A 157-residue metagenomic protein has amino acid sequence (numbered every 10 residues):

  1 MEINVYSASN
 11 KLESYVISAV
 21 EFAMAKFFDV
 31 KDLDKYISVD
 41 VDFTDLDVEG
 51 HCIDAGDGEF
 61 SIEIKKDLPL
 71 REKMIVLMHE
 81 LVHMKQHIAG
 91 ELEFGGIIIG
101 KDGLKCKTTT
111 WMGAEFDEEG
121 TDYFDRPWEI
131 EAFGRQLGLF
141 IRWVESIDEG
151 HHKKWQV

Functional and structural regions predicted by a protein language model:
M1-G56, P69-L70: Auxiliary, metal-adjacent structural segments of Zn-dependent hydrolase domains
N4-S7, I64-L68, F116-Y123: Short coil/turn segments at secondary-structure junctions
L12, V16, M74, F124 (+1 more regions): Hydrophobic (often cysteine-bearing) scaffold residues that line and stabilize catalytic clefts of nucleotide/cofactor
K31-D34, F94-V157: Metalloprotease/metallohydrolase-associated module, dominated by Zn2+-dependent proteases
A55-F60, L104: A short glycine/small-residue-enriched secondary-structure motif
F60-L77: Short pre-active-site segment immediately N-terminal to the catalytic Zn-binding motif
V76, M84, I88, R135 (+1 more regions): Short alpha-helical functional segments enriched in proximate histidine and acidic residues
L81-I98: Catalytic Zn2+-binding segment of zinc metalloproteases
